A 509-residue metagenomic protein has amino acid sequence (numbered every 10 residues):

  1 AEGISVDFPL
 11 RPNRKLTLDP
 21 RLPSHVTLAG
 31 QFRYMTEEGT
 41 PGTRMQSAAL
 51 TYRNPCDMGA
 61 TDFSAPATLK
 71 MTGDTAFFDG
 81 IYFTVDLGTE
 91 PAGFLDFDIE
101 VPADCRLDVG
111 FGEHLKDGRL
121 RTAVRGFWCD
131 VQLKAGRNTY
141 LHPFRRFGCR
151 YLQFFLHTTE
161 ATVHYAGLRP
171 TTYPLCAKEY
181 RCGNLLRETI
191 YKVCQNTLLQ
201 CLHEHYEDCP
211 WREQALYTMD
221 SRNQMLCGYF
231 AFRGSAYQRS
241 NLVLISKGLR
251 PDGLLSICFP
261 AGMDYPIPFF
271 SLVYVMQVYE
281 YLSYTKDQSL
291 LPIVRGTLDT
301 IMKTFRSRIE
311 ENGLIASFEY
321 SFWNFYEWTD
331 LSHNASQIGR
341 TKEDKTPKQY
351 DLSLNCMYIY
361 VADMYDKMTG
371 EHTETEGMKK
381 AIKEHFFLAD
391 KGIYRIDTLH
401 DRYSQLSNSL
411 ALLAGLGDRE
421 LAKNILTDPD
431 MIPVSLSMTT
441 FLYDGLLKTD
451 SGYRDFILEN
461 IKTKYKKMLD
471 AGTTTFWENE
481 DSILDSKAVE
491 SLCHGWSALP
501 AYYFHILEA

Functional and structural regions predicted by a protein language model:
A1-D208, D220, A236-N241, L254-P260 (+3 more regions): Extracellular/oxidizing-compartment recognition motifs
E213: Active-site capping/gating segments
L216-F232, A236-A509: Active-site core of glycosidic bond-cleaving carbohydrate-active enzymes
